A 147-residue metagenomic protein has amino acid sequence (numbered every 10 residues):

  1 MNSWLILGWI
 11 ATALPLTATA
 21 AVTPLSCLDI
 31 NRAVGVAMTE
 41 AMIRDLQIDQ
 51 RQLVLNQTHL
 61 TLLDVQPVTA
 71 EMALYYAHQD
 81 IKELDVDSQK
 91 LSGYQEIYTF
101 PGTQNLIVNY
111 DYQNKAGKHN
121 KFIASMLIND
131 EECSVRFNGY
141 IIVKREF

Functional and structural regions predicted by a protein language model:
W4, N114, E146-F147: Solvent-exposed, well-ordered amphipathic alpha-helical segments that flank/support binding or catalytic loops
W4-T17: Bacterial N-terminal signal peptides
P15-A20, I123-S125: Secretory-pathway extracellular proteins and peptide precursors enriched for disulfide-bonded cysteines
A21-E83: N-terminal secretory signal peptides
V22, L55, F100-G102, V143-F147: Exposed acidic/polar residues on beta-strands and adjacent loops within beta-sheet cores, strongest in beta-propeller
P67-E131: Mid-chain, structured segments of secreted extracytoplasmic proteins
S125-F147: A short, surface-exposed interaction/processing loop segment used at functional sites
